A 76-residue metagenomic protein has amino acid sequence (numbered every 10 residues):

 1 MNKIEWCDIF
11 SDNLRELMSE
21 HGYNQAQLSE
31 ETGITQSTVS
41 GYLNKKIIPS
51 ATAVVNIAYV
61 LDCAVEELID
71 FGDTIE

Functional and structural regions predicted by a protein language model:
M1-Y23: A short, Lys/Arg-rich alpha-helix, primarily the initiator
R15, A26, V55: Residues within the helices of the helix-turn-helix
M18, S29, A58: The alpha-helix within a helix-turn-helix
S19, G33, N44, D73: Residue-level detection of the helix-turn-helix DNA-binding "recognition helix"
G22-G41: Short alpha-helical DNA-recognition segment
Y23, P49-T52: Residue-level signal for the short linker/turn that defines the boundary of a DNA-recognition helix
L43, L61, I69-G72: DNA major-groove recognition helix of helix-turn-helix
T52-E67: DNA major-groove recognition helix of helix-turn-helix/homeodomain DNA-binding modules
